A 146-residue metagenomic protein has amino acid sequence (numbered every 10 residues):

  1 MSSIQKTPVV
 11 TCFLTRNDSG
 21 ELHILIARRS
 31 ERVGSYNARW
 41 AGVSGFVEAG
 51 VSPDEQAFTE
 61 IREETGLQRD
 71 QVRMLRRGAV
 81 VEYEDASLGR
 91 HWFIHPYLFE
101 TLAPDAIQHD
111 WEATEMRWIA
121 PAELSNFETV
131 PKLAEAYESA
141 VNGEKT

Functional and structural regions predicted by a protein language model:
M1-L25, L98: Conserved N-terminal beta-strand and adjoining loop/helix that marks the start of the Nudix/MutT-like hydrolase domain
I4-T7, S19, S35, G89-W92 (+1 more regions): A generic fold-level signal
T7, R16, A79-A106, A140: Active-site-adjacent beta-strand/loop module that shapes the phosphate/pyrophosphate-binding cleft
R16-G20, S30, E100-D105, A120-E123: Short loop segments at secondary-structure junctions
E21-E63: Conserved Nudix-box catalytic region and its N-terminal flanking loop in Nudix hydrolases and closely related
N37-A38, R90, I94-P96, A106-T146: Nudix hydrolase/Nudix homology domain
Q68-G78: A short coil-to-beta-strand element that immediately follows conserved catalytic motifs
